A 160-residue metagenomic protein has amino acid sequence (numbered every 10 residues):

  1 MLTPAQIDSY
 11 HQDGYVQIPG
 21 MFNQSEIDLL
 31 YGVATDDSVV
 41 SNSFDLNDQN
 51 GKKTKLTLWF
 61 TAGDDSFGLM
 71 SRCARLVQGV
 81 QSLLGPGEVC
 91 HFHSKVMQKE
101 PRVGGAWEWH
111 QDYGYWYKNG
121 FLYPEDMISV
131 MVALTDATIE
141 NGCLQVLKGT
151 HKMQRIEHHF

Functional and structural regions predicted by a protein language model:
M1-D13, I18-L122: Non-heme Fe(II)-dependent double-stranded beta-helix
L56-G63, M131-I139, R155: Noncatalytic linker/hinge segments flanking ATPase motor cores
S94, I128, G142: Change "...and in nucleic-acid phosphodiester-cleaving endonucleases..." to "...and in nucleic-acid processing enzymes
Q111, V132-D136, K148: Short, structured patches in soluble enzyme cores that scaffold and shape functional sites
Y117-I139: Short, conserved beta-strand element in jelly-roll/cupin
A137-F160: Double-stranded beta-helix
